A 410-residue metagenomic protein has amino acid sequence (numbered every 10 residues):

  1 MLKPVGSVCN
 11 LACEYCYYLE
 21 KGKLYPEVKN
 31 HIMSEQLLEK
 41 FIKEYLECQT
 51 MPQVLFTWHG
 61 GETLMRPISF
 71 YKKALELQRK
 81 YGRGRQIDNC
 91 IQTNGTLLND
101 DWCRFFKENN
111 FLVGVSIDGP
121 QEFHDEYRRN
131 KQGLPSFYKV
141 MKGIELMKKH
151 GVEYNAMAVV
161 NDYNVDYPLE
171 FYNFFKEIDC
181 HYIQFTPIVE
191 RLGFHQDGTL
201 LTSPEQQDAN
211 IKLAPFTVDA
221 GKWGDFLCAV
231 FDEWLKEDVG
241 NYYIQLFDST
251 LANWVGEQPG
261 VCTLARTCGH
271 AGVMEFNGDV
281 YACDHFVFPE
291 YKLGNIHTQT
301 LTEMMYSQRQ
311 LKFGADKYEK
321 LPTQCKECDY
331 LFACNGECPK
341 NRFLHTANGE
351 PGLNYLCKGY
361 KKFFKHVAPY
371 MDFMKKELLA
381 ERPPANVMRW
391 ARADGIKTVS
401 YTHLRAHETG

Functional and structural regions predicted by a protein language model:
M1-R104, E108-N109: Conserved alpha-helical substructure of the radical SAM core
V8-Y18, T323-K340: Local cysteine-cluster metal-coordination motifs and their immediate loop/turn environment, predominantly Fe-S cluster
Y18-V28, V287, F332-V367: Iron-sulfur (Fe-S) cluster-binding segments and ferredoxin-like electron-carrier domains, especially [2Fe-2S]
G22-L24, G61-M65, G95-D100, L112-G133 (+4 more regions): Conserved radical SAM core fold
I42-H59, N354-D394: Short Fe-S-cluster ligation motifs
N130-Y138, E145, K149-T263, T267 (+3 more regions): Radical SAM enzyme [4Fe-4S]-AdoMet core and its adjacent flexible, acidic and glycine-rich loops/tails across
P259, V287-Y330: Membrane-interface junctions of multi-pass transporters
T402-T409: Conserved small/polar residues in nucleotide/adenosyl-binding loops
